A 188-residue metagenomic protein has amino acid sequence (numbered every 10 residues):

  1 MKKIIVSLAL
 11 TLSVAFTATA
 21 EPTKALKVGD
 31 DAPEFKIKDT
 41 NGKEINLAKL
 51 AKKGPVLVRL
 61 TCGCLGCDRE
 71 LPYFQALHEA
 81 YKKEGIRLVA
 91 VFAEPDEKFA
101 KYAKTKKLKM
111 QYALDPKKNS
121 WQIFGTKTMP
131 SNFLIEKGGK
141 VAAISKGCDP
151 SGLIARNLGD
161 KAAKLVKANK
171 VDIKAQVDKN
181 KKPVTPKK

Functional and structural regions predicted by a protein language model:
M1-I4: Positively charged n-region of N-terminal signal peptides that target proteins for export
S7-A15: Bacterial N-terminal signal peptides
F16-A20: Sec/Tat signal peptide C-region and signal peptidase I cleavage site
E21-L47: N-terminal "domain-start" segment that seeds a small globular fold
L47-D68: Short active-site neighborhood of thiol/selenol oxidoreductases, capturing the structured segment around
D68-K106, N119-Q122: Structural microenvironment flanking redox-active thiols in thiol-disulfide oxidoreductases
V89, K104-G138: Short, internal strand/loop/helix patches that form the active-site neighborhood or redox-interaction surface
L134-K188: Thiol-/selenol-based redox modules, centered on thioredoxin-like and closely related oxidoreductase domains
